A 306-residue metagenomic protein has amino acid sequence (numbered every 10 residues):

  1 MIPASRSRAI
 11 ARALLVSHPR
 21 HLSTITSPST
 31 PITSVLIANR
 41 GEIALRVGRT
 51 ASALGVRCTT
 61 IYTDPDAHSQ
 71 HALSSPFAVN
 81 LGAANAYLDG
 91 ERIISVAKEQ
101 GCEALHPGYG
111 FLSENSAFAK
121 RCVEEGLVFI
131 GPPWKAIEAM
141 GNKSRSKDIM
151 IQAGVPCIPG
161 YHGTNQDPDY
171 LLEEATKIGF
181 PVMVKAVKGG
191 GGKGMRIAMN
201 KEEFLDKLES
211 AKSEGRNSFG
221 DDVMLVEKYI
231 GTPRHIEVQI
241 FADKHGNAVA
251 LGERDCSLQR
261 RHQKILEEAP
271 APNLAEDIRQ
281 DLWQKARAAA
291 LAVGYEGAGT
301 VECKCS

Functional and structural regions predicted by a protein language model:
I2-V301, C305-S306: N-terminal beta-alpha lobe that positions the nucleotide/phosphoryl donor in ATP/NTP-coupled carboxylate activation
